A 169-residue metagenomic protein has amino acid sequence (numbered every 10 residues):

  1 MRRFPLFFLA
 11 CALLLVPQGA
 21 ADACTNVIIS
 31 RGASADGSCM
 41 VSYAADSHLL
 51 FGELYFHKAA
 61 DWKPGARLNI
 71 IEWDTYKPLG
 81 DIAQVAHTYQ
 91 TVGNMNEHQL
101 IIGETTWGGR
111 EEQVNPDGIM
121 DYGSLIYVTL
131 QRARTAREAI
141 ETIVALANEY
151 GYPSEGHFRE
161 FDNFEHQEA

Functional and structural regions predicted by a protein language model:
M1-F4: Positively charged n-region of N-terminal signal peptides that target proteins for export
F7-V16: Bacterial N-terminal signal peptides
V16-A23: Sec/Tat signal peptide C-region and signal peptidase I cleavage site
C24-Y122, T142-A169: A contiguous strand-loop segment
V114-N115, S124-A133: Second-shell loop/turn segments in exported
